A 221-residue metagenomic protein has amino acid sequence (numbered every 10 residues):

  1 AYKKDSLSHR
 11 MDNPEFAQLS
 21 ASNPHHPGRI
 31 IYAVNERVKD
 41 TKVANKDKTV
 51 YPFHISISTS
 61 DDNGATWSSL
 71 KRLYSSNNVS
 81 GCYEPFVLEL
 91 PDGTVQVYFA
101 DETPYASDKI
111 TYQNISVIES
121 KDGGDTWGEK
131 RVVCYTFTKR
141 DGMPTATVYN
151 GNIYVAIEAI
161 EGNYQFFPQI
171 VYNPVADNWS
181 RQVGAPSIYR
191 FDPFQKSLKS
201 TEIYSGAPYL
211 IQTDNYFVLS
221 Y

Functional and structural regions predicted by a protein language model:
A1-Y221: Asp-box/BNR beta-propeller blade signature and adjacent active/binding-site loops in extracellular glycan-interacting
